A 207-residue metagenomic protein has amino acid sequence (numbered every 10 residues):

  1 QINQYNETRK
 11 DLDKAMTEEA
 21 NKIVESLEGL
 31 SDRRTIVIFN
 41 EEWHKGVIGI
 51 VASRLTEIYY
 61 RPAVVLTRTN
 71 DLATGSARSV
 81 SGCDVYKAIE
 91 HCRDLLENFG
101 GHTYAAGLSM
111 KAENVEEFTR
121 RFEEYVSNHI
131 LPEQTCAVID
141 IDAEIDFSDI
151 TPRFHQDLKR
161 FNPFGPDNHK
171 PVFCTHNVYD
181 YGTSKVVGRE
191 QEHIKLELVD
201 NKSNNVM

Functional and structural regions predicted by a protein language model:
Q1-N114: Hydrophobic helix-and-loop "lid/oligomerization" segment in the mid-to-C-terminal part of catalytic domains
Y5, I23, R121, Y125 (+3 more regions): Residues that form generic nucleotide/phosphate-binding pockets
T17, A52, I89, T119-F122 (+1 more regions): A generic alpha-helix structural signal
A20-I23, G49-A52, C92, V126-S127 (+2 more regions): Glycine-rich, charged/polar anion/phosphate-binding loops that engage phosphate groups from diverse ligands
G29, N128-L131, G165-P171: Active-site phosphate-binding and catalytic loops of NTP-dependent enzymes
A73-A77, C174, M207: Glycine-centered structural positions embedded in regular secondary structure
Y104-F154: Internal, active-site/partner-interface "lid" segment
C136, I141-V206: Accessory interdomain/linker segments of ATP-dependent helicases and helicase-like nucleic-acid enzymes that mediate
